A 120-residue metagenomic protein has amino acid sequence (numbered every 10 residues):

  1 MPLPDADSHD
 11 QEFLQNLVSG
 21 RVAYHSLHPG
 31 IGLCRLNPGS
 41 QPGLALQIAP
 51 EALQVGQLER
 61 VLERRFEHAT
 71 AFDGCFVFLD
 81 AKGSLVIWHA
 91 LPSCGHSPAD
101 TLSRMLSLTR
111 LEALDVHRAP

Functional and structural regions predicted by a protein language model:
M1-L14, Q57-V61, R65, W88 (+1 more regions): Solvent-exposed, charged interface segments at domain starts and junctions
M1-L33, T70-F72, F78-D80: Charge-rich, low-complexity N-terminal segments
P2-P4, P29, P38, P42 (+4 more regions): Proline-rich intrinsically disordered, low-complexity coils
Q11-H28, P42, A99-T101, S107-R118: A structural signal for the main folded, soluble domain(s) of proteins
A23-V61: The feature represents the first ordered module of a protein
P29-I31, P38, V61, F66-T70 (+2 more regions): Generic ordered-secondary-structure signal
A49-A81: Short, internal acidic amphipathic alpha-helical interface segments that mediate docking to partner proteins
G74-V116: Short, compact, well-ordered microdomains
